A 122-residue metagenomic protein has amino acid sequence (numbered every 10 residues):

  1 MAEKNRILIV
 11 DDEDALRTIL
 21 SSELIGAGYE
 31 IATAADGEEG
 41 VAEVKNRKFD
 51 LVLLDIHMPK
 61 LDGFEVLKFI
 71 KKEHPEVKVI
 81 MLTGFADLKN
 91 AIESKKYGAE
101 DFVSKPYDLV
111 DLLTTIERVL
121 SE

Functional and structural regions predicted by a protein language model:
D14-A32: Two-component/phosphorelay signaling modules centered on CheY-like receiver
D36-E39, D62-E65: Acidic catalytic/metal-coordinating carboxylates
R47-L53: Active-site beta3 strand of CheY-like receiver
M58: Receiver (REC) domain active-site loop signature in two-component systems and cognate sites in sensor histidine kinases
F85-A86, Y97: Short, conserved "switch-loop" micro-motifs in signal-transduction and mechanochemical regulators
E100: Short, glycine/charged-rich "phosphate-handling" switch motifs in NTP-dependent and phosphotransfer domains
Y107-E117: C-terminal output helix
